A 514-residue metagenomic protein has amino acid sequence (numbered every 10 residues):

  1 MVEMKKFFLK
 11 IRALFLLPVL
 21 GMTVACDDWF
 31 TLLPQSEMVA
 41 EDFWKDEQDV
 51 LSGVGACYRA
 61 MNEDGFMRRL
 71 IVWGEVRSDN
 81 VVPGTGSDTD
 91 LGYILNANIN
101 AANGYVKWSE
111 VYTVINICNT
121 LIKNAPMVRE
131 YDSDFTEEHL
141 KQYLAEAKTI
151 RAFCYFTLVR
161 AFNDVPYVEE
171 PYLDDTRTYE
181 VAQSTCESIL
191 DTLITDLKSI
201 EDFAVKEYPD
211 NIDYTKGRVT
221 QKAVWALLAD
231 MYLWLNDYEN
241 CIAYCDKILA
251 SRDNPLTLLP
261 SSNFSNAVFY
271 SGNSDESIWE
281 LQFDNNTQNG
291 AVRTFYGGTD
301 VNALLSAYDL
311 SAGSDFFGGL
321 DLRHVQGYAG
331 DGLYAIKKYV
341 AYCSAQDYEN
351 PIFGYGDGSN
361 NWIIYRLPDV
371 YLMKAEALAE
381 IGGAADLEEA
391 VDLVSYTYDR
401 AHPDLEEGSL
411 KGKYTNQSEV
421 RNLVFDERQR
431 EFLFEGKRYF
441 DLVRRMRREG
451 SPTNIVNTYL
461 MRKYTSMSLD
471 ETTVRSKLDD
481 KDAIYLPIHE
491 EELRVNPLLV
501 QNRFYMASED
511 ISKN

Functional and structural regions predicted by a protein language model:
M22-A25: C-terminal motif of bacterial Sec signal peptides marking the signal peptidase cleavage site
D27-R69: A short, exposed helix-loop element centered on a Lys and neighboring polar residues
E41, R68-D88, V168-E170, V205-L227 (+4 more regions): Short, surface-exposed recognition loops and adjoining beta-strand edges that mediate ligand/DNA contacts, enriched
K45-Q48, V54, Y58, E63 (+3 more regions): Elongated scaffold/linker segments in the mid-to-C-terminal portions of large proteins
L51-G55, R59-E63, S87-F162, S184-E187 (+5 more regions): Conserved, well-structured interaction surfaces
Y238, A384-L387: TPR-repeat structural position
